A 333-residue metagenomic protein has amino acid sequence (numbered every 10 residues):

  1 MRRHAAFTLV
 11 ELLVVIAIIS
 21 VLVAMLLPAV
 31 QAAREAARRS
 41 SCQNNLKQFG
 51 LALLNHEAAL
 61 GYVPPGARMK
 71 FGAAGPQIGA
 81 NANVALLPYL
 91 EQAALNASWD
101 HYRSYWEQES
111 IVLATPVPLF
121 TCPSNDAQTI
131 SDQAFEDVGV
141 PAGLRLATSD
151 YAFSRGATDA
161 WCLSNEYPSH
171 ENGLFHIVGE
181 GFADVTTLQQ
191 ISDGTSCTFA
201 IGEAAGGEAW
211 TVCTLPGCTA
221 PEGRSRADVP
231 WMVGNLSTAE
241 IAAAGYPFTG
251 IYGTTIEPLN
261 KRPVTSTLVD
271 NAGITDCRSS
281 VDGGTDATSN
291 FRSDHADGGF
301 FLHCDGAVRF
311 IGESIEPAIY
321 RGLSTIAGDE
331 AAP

Functional and structural regions predicted by a protein language model:
H4-R38, Q48: N-terminal single-pass transmembrane signal-anchor helix
A36-P333: Surface-exposed loop/linker segments characteristic of extracytoplasmic
